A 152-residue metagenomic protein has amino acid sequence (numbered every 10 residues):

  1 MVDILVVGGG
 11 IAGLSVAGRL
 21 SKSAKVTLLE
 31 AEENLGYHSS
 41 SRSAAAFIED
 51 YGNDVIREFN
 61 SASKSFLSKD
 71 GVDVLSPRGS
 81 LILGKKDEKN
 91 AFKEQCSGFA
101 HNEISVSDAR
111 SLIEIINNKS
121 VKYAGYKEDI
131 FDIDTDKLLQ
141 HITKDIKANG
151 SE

Functional and structural regions predicted by a protein language model:
M1-A12, T27: Beta1/beta-strand and adjacent pyrophosphate-binding region of the FAD-binding site in flavoprotein oxidoreductases
G8, E30, G84: Short beta-strand/turn micro-motifs composed of small residues that flank or help shape donor/cofactor-binding pockets
A12, N34, K89: Conserved Rossmann-like nucleotide-cofactor binding loop
A17, S21, D145: Gly/Ala-rich phosphate-binding loop of Rossmann-like dinucleotide-binding domains, activating on the conserved
S21-S40: Glycine-rich FAD pyrophosphate-binding loop
A44-I115, V121-Y123: Dinucleotide-binding Rossmann-like beta1-alpha1 core, especially the glycine-rich loop that anchors the ADP
Y126-E152: Helical element adjacent to the flavin cofactor pocket in flavoenzyme catalytic cores
